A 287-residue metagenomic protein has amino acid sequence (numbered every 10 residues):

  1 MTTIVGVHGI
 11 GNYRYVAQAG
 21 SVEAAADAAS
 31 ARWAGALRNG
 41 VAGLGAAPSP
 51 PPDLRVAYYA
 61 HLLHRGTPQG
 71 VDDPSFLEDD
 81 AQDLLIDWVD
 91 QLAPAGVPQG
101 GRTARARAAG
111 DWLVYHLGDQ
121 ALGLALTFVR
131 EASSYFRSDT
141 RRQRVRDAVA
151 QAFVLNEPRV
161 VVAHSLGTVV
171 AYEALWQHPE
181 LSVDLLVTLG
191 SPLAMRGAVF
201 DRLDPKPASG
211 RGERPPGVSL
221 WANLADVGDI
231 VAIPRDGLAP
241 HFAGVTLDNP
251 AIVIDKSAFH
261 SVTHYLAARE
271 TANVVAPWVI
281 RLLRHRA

Functional and structural regions predicted by a protein language model:
M1-A60, H64-V71, G100-V162, L166-A287: Lipid deacylating catalytic domains
D72-L85: A charged helix-plus-loop insertion that forms the helical arch/lid used to bind and gate nucleic-acid substrates
Q82-D111: Low-complexity, serine/threonine/proline-enriched polar segments
